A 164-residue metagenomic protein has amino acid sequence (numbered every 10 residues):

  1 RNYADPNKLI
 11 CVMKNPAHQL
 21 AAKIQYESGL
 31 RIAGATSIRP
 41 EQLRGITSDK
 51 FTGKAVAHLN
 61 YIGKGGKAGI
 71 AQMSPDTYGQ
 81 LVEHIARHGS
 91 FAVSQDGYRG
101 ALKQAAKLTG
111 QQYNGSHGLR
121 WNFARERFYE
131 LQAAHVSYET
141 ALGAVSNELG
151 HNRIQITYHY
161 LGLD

Functional and structural regions predicted by a protein language model:
Y3-I32, E139: Basic, Lys/Arg- and aromatic-enriched nucleic-acid-binding interface segment
P6, A17-Q19, R99, R120-W121 (+2 more regions): Short, leucine-enriched amphipathic alpha-helices that occur as contiguous helical runs
N15, P40, T47-D49, L59 (+3 more regions): Catalytic phosphate/metal-binding cores of nucleic-acid and nucleotide-processing enzymes, i.e., regions that mediate
G34, R39, Y160-L161: DNA major-groove recognition helix of helix-turn-helix
A35, N114, A124, Q132-G150: Active-site-proximal segment of tyrosine recombinases
S37-Q80: Conserved tyrosine-mediated DNA breakage-rejoining catalytic core shared by Y-recombinases
G65, E148-D164: Catalytic-site neighborhood detector that most strongly recognizes the C-terminal catalytic loop/helix of tyrosine
Q72-E130: Active-site/catalytic core of tyrosine-dependent DNA strand-transfer enzymes
